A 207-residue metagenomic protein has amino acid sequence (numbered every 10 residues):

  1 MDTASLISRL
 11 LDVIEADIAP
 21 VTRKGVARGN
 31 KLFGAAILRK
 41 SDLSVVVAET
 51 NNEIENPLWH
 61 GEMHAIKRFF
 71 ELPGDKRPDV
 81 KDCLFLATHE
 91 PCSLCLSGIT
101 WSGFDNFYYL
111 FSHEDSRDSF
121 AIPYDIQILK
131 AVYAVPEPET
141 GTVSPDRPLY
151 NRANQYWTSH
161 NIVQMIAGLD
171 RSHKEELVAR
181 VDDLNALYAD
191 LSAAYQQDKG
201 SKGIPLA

Functional and structural regions predicted by a protein language model:
M1-G25, S102-A207: Zinc-dependent deaminase
R28-L32: Short, flexible loop/turn motifs enriched in small residues
F33-R39: Short beta-strand scaffold segments in enzyme catalytic cores
D42-L43: Glycine-biased flexible loop/turn sites that connect beta-strands or occur in inter-domain linkers
V47-E53: Short beta->alpha transition motifs characteristic of CBS
E53-K67: A short, polar/charged loop-to-alpha-helix boundary motif
K76-F85: Short beta-strand/loop segments at the ligand-binding rim of alpha/beta enzyme cores
L86-D105: Local cysteine-cluster metal-coordination motifs and their immediate loop/turn environment, predominantly Fe-S cluster
